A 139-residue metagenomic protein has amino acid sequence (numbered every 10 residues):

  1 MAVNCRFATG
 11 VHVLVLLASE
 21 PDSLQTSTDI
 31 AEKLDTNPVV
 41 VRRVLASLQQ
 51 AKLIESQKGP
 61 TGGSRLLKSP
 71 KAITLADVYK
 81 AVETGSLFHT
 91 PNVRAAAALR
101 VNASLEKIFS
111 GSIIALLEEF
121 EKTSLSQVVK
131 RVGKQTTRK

Functional and structural regions predicted by a protein language model:
A18-D22, K68-S69: Short helix-capping/hinge SLiMs at alpha-helix to coil transitions
T28-D35: A short alpha-helical element within helix-turn-helix/winged-helix DNA-binding domains across DNA-binding proteins
E32, Q49-Q50: Alpha-helical residues within the helix-turn-helix
A51-L67: Beta-hairpin "wing" of winged helix-turn-helix
P70-R94, I113: Conserved segment of winged-helix/HTH DNA-binding domains
V93-K139: C-terminal regulatory/oligomerization modules of transcriptional regulators
